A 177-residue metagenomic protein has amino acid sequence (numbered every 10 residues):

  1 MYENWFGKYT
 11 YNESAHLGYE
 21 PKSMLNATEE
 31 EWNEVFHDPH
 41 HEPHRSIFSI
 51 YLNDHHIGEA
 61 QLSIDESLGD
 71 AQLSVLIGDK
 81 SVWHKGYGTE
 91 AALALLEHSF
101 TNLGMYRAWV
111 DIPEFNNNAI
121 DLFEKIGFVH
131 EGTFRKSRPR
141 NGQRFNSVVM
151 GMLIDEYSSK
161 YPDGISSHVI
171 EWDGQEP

Functional and structural regions predicted by a protein language model:
M1-S81, R144-F145, M152-P177: GNAT-family acyltransferases
V35, H98, N102: Short alpha-helical functional segments enriched in proximate histidine and acidic residues
V82-K85, P139: A generic structural signal for short coil/turn motifs at secondary-structure boundaries
H84-S99, N117-K125: Conserved acetyl-CoA-binding loop-helix of GNAT-fold acetyltransferases
T101-D111: Conserved GNAT acetyl-CoA-binding A-motif
W109-I112, V129-F145: Conserved catalytic-core motifs of GNAT/GCN5-like acyltransferases
F123, F128, M150: Conserved active-site tyrosine of GNAT-family acetyltransferases
